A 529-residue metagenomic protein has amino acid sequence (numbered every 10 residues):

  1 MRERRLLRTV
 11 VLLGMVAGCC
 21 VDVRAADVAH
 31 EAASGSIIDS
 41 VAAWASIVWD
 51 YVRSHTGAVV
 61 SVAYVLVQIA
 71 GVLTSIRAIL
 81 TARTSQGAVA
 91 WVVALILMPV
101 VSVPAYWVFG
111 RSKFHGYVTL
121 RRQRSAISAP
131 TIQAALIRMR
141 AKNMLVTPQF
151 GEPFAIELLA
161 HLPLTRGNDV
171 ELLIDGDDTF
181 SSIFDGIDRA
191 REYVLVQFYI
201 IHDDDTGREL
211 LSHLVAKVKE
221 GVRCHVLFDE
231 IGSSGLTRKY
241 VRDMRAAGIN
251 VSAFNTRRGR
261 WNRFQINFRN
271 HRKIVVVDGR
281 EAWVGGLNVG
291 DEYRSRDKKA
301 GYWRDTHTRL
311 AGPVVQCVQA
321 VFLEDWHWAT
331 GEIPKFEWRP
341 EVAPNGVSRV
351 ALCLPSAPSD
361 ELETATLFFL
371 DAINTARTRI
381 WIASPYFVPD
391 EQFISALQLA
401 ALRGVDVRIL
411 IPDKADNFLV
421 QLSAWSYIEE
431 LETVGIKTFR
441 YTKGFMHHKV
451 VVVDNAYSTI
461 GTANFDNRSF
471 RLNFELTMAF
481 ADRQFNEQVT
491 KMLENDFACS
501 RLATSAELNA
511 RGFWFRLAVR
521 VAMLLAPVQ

Functional and structural regions predicted by a protein language model:
E3-L367, D371, T375, A415 (+6 more regions): N-terminal localization/anchoring segments of enzymes in phospholipid and broader phosphate metabolism
R223-C224, D406-R408: Residues at the starts of beta-strands that form the adenosine-phosphate
F228, S384, I411: Short beta-strand/turn micro-motifs composed of small residues that flank or help shape donor/cofactor-binding pockets
T237, F393, L419-L422, V451: Short, well-ordered secondary-structure micro-motifs
Y386-V405, P412, N417: Helical hairpin unit composed of two closely spaced alpha helices linked by a short loop
T438-T442: Active-site donor-binding acidic/aromatic loop of nucleotide-activated sugar and phosphosugar transferases involved
